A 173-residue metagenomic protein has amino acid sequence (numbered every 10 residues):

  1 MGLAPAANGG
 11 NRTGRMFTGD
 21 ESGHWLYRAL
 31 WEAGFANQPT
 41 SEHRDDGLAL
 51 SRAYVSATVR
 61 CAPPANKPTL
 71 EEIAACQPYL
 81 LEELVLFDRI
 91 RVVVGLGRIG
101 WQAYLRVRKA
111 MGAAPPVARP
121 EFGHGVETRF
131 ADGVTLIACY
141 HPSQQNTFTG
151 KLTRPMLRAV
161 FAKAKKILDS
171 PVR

Functional and structural regions predicted by a protein language model:
M1-P120, H124-R173: A polyanion-binding, active-site-adjacent surface
